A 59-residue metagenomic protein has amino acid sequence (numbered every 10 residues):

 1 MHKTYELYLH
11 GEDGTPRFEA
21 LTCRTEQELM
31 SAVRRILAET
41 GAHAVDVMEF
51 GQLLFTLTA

Functional and structural regions predicted by a protein language model:
M1-R17: Short aromatic-glycine-(Arg/Gly/Cys) micro-motifs in beta-strand/loop hairpins
Y5-L7, E19, R35, Q52-F55: Intrinsic-disorder/low-complexity peptide segments enriched for small residues
L7, V33, V45-V47: Hydrophobic beta-strand residues in large extracellular and virion-surface proteins
F18-L21, E26: Terminal leader/tail segments of proteins
T25-H43: A short, charged, amphipathic alpha-helix used as a generic interaction element across diverse proteins
E39-A59: Short, mixed-charge low-complexity intrinsically disordered segments
